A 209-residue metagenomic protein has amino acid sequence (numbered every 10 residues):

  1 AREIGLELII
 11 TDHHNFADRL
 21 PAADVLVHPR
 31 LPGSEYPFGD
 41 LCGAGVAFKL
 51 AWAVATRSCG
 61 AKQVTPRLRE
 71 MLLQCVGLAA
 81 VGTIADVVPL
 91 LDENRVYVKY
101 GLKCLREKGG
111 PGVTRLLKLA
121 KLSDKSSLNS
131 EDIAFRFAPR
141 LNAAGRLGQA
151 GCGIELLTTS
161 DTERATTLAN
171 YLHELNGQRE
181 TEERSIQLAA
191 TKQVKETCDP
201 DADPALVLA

Functional and structural regions predicted by a protein language model:
A1-A22, L26-H28, P32, S185 (+1 more regions): N-terminal small/polar loop signature for handling phosphorylated ligands or for N-terminal nucleophile
A1-I4, T56-A209: Hydrophobic helix-and-loop "lid/oligomerization" segment in the mid-to-C-terminal part of catalytic domains
A17-R19, E35, E93, Q149: Active-site-proximal flexible loops/turns
A22-Q63, L72-I84: Short alpha-helices
